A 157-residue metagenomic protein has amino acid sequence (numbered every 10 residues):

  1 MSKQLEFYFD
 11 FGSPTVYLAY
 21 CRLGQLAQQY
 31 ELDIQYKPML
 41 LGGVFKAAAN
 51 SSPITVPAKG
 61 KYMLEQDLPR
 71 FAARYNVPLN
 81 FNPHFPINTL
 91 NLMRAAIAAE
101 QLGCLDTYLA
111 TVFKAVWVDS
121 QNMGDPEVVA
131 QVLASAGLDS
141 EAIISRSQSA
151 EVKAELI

Functional and structural regions predicted by a protein language model:
M1-E6, F11-D33, C104-T107, T111-I157: C-terminal cap of thioredoxin/glutaredoxin-like
T15-V116: Structural alpha/beta surface segment adjacent to cysteine/selenocysteine redox centers across thiol/disulfide enzymes
